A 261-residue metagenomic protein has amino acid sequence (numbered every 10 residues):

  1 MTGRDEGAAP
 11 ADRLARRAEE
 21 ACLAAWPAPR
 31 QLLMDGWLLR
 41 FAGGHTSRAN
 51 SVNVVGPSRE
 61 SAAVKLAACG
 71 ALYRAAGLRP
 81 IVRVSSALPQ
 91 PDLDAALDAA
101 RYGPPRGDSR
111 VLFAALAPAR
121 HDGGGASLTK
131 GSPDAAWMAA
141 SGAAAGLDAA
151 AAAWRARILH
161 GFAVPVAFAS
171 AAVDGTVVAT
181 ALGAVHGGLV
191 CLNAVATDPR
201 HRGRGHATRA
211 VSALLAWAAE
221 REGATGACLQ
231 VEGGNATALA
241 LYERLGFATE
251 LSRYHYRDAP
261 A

Functional and structural regions predicted by a protein language model:
M1-A75, P89: N-terminal charged segments
M1-E19, N53, D108-V111, P118-H160 (+2 more regions): Short amphipathic alpha-helix that is part of the acyltransferase structural core
R30-D35, D92-A100, P165-A181: Conserved beta-hairpin
A62-A136, Y256-R257: Acyl-donor-binding surface of acyltransferase catalytic domains
A62-G70, A194-E220, A240-R244: Conserved acetyl-CoA-binding loop-helix of GNAT-fold acetyltransferases
A76-S86, A218-Q230: Conserved GNAT acetyl-CoA-binding A-motif
R83-P91, P199, L229-L239, H255-A261: Conserved beta-strand-loop-alpha-helix junction that forms the acyl-donor binding cleft
A150-A152, A156-A196: A conserved beta-strand-loop-helix scaffold within acyl/acetyltransferase catalytic domains
